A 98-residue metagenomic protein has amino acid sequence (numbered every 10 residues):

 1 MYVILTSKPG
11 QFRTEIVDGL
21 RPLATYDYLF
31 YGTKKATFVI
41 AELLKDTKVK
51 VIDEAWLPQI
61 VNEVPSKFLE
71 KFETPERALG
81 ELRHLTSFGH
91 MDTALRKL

Functional and structural regions predicted by a protein language model:
M1-Q11, I16, F30-F68, H84-S87 (+1 more regions): Short aromatic-glycine-(Arg/Gly/Cys) micro-motifs in beta-strand/loop hairpins
I16-R21, T25: Aromatic (Trp/Tyr) and acidic
L69-P75: Conserved aromatic
E76-L82: Short amphipathic alpha-helices within nucleic acid-binding modules
